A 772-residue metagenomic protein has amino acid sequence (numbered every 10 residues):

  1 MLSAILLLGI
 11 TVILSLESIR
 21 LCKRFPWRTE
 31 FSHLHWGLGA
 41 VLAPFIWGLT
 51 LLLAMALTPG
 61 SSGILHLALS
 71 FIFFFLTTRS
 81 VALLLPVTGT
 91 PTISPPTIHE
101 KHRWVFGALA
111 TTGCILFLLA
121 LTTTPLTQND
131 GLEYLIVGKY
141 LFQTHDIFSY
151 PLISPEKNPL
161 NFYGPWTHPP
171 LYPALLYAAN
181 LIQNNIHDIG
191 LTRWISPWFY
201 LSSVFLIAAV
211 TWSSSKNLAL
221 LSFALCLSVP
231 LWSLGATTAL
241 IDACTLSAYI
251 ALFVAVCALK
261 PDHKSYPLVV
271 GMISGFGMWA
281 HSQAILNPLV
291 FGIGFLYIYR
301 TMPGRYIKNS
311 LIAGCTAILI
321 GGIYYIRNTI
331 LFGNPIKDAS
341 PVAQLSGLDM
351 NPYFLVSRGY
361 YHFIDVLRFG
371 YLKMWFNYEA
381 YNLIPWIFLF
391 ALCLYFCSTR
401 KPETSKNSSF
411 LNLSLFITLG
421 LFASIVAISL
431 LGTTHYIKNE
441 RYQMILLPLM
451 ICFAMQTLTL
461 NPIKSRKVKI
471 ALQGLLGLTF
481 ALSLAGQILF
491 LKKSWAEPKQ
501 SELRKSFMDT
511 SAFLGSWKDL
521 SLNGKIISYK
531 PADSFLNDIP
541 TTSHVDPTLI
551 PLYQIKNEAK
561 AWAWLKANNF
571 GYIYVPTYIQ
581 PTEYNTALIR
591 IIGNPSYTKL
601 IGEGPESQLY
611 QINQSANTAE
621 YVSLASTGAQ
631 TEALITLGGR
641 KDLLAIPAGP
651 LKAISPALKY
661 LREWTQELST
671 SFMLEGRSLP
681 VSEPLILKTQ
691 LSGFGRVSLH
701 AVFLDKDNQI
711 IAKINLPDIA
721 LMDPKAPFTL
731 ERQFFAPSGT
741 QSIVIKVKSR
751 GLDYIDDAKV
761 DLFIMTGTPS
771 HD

Functional and structural regions predicted by a protein language model:
M1-I98, A561: Membrane-embedded, hydrophobic transmembrane alpha-helices
L2, F148-Y150, K157-N161, A178 (+1 more regions): Membrane-lumen/periplasm interface segments of multi-pass, membrane-embedded glycan/lipid transferases
F45, A108-C114, L220-L227, L252 (+4 more regions): Transmembrane alpha-helix segments characteristic of polytopic inner-membrane glycan-assembly/cell-envelope
R103-G107, N217-L221, S265-S274, P288-I293 (+4 more regions): Signature aromatic-anchored transmembrane alpha helix within multi-pass, membrane-resident enzymes that catalyze glycan
F117, A280, A284-I285, T457 (+2 more regions): Transmembrane alpha-helical segments
K139, P197, D242-A248, G277 (+3 more regions): Hydrophobic/aromatic-rich transmembrane helices and adjacent perimembrane loops
S202-T211, L296-Y299, R368-L415, L460: Hydrophobic, aromatic-rich transmembrane alpha-helices and their immediate juxtamembrane boundary segments
L514-P547, Y572-Y578: Short periplasmic/luminal acceptor-recognition loop of GT-C membrane glycosyltransferases, typified by
